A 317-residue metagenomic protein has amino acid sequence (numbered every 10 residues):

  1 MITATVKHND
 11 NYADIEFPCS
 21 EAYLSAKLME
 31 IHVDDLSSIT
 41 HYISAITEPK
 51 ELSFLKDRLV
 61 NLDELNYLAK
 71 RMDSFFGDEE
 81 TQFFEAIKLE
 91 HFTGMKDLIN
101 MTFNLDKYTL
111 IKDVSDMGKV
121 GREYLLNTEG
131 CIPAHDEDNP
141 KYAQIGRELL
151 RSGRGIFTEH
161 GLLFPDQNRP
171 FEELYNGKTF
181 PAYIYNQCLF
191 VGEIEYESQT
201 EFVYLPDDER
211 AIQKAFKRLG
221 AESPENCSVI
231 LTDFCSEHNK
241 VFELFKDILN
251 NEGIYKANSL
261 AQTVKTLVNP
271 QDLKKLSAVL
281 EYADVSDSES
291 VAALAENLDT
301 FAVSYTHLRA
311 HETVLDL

Functional and structural regions predicted by a protein language model:
M1-T40, N186-A221: N-terminal ordered "arm"
N11-D14, P49-L52, P170-E172, E197-F202 (+1 more regions): Short, surface-exposed beta-strand/loop "edge" segments at domain boundaries and coil↔beta transitions
C19, V60, T93, K112 (+3 more regions): Short coil/turn linker and secondary-structure boundary residues
E30-A86, K217-V279: Structured domain cores in non-transmembrane regions
D73-D116, Q262-Y305: Metal-dependent nuclease catalytic core centered on acidic motifs
D116-M117, G121-E123: Alpha-helical architecture feature
L126-S198, L315-L317: Acidic, proline/glycine-rich low-complexity IDRs
T306-T313: Conserved small/polar residues in nucleotide/adenosyl-binding loops
